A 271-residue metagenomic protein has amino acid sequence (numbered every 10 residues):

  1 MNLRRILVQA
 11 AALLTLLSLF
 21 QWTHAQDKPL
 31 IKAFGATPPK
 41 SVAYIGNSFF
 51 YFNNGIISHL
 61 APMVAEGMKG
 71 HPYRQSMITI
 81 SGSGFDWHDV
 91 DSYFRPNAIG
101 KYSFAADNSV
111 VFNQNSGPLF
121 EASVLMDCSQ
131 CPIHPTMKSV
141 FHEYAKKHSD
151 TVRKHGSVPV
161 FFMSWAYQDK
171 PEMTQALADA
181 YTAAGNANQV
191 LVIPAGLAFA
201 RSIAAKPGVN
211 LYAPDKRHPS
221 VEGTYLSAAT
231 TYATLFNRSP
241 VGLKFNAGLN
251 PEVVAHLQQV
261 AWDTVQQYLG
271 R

Functional and structural regions predicted by a protein language model:
M1-A11: Bacterial N-terminal signal peptides that target proteins for export
R5, A106-V221, A233: Alpha-helical cap/lid subdomain in secreted, periplasmic, or secretory-pathway luminal O-acyl-processing enzymes
Q26-E66: N-terminal module-boundary/linker segments of secreted carbohydrate-active enzymes
Y51-K138: Conserved SGNH/GDSL esterase-like catalytic core that processes O-acyl groups on lipids and polysaccharides
I57, A61, H142-S149, A178 (+2 more regions): Extracytoplasmic/secreted envelope proteins and their assembly/folding machinery, especially bacterial periplasmic
L211, H218, A228-R271: Conserved catalytic region of serine esterases and O-acyltransferases that act on ester linkages in lipids
